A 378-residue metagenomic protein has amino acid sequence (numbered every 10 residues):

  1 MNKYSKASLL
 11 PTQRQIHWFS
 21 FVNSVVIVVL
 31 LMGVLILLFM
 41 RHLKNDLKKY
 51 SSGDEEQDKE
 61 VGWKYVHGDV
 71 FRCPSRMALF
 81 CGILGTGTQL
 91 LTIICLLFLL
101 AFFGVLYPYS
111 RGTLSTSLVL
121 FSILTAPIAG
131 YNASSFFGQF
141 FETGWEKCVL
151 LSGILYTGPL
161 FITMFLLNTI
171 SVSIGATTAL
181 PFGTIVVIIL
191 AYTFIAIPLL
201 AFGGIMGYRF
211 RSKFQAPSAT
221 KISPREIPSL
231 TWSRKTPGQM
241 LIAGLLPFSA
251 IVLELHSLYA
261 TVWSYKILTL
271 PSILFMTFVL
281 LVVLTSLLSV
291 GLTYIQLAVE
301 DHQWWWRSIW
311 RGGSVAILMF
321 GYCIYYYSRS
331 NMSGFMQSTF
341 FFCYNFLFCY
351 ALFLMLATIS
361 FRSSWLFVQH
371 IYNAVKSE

Functional and structural regions predicted by a protein language model:
N2-S8, K49-S51, F102, S110-S115 (+6 more regions): Composition- and surface-driven signal marking solvent-exposed, interaction-prone regions in large proteins
N2-V172, I205, F210: Hydrophobic alpha-helical transmembrane segments corresponding to the first two to three helices of multi-pass helical
Q15-V29, M77-Q89, Y109-A126, T143-L160 (+5 more regions): Transmembrane alpha-helices of multi-pass eukaryotic membrane proteins
V28-H42, Q89-V105, T125-G138, P159-G175 (+5 more regions): Membrane-embedded alpha-helices of multi-pass membrane proteins, especially ion channels and transporters
G53-H67, Q215-K235, I371-E378: Non-transmembrane, juxtamembrane loop and terminal tail segments of multi-pass eukaryotic membrane proteins
G175-A179, T220-E226, R329-L352, S363-E378: Transmembrane alpha-helical segments and their short flanking loops that form helix-hairpins/helix-helix interfaces
T177-L180, L200-G204, Y208-T231: Eukaryotic endomembrane system proteins
Q215-K235, Q239-P247, H256-Y259, L288-W305: Multipass alpha-helical transmembrane domains of eukaryotic endomembrane proteins
